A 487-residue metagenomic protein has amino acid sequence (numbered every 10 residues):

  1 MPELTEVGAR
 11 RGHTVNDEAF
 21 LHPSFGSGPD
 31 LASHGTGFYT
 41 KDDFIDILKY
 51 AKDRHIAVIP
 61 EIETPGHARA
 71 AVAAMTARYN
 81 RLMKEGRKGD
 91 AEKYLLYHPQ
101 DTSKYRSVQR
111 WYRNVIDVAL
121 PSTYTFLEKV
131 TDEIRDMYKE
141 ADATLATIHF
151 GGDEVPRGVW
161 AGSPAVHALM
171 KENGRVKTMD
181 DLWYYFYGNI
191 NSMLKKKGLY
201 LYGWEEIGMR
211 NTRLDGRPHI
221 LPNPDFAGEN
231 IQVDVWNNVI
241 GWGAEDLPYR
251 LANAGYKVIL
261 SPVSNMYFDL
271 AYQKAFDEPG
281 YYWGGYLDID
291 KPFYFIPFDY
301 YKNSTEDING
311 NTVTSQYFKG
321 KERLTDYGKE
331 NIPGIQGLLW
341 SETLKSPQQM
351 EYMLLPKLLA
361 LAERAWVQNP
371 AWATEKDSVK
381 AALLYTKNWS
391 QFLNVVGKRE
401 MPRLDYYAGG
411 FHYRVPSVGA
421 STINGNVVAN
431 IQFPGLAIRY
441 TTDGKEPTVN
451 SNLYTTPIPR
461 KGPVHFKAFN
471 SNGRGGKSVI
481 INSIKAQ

Functional and structural regions predicted by a protein language model:
M1, A9, I56, E61-R69 (+6 more regions): An acidic- and aromatic-residue-enriched active-site/binding cleft used to recognize and process polar
M1-D53, A70-A119, G158-T178: Aromatic- and acidic-residue-enriched carbohydrate-binding clefts of CAZyme catalytic domains
F38, D42, D117-P121, T125 (+5 more regions): Soluble non-cytosolic domains of exported or imported proteins
I47, V58, I190: Aromatic/hydrophobic pocket-lining residues that form π-stacking "cages" and hydrophobic walls in ligand
A57-E61, V115-D117, H149-G151, Y202-G203 (+5 more regions): Structured core elements
S107-Q232, N237-G243, P248-R250, A254-G255: Active-site neighborhood of glycoside hydrolase catalytic domains
Y200-G425: Flexible, acidic glycine-rich loops studded with aromatic residues
V379-Q487: Short, compositionally stereotyped local motifs that mark structural "simplifiers"
